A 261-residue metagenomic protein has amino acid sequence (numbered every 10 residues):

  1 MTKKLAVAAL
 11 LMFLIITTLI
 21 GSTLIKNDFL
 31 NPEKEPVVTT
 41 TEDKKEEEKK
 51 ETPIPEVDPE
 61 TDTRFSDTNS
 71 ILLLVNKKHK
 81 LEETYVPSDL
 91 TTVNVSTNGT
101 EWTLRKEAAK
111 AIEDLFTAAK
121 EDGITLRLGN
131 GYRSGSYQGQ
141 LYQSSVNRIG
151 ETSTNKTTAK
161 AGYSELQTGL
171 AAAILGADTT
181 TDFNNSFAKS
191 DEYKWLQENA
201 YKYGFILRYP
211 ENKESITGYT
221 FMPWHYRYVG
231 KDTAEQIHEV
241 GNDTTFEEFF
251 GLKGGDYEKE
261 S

Functional and structural regions predicted by a protein language model:
T2-G131, G135-S261: Extracytoplasmic cell-surface/polysaccharide-interacting catalytic and binding patches
